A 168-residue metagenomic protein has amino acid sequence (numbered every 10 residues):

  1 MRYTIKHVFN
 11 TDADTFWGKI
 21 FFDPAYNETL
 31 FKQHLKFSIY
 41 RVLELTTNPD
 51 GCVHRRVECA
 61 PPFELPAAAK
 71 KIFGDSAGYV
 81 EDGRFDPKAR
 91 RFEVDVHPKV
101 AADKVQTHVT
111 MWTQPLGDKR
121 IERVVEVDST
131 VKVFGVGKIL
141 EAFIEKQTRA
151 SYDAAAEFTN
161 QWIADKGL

Functional and structural regions predicted by a protein language model:
M1-L65: Hydrophobic ligand-binding cavity/cleft-lining segments
D12, L116-D118, E157: Secondary-structure boundary elements
F16-I20, V125, T159: Hydrophobic pocket/interface hotspot
E28-F37, K70-S76, V100-K104: Short, solvent-exposed secondary-structure boundary motifs
R41-D95: Glycine-rich portal/gate segments that line the openings of hydrophobic small-molecule binding cavities
R55, Y79-R84, E93-E145: Beta-strand/loop substructures that line and gate deep hydrophobic ligand-binding cavities in soluble
D82-P87, K138-L168: A conserved amphipathic terminal alpha-helix motif
